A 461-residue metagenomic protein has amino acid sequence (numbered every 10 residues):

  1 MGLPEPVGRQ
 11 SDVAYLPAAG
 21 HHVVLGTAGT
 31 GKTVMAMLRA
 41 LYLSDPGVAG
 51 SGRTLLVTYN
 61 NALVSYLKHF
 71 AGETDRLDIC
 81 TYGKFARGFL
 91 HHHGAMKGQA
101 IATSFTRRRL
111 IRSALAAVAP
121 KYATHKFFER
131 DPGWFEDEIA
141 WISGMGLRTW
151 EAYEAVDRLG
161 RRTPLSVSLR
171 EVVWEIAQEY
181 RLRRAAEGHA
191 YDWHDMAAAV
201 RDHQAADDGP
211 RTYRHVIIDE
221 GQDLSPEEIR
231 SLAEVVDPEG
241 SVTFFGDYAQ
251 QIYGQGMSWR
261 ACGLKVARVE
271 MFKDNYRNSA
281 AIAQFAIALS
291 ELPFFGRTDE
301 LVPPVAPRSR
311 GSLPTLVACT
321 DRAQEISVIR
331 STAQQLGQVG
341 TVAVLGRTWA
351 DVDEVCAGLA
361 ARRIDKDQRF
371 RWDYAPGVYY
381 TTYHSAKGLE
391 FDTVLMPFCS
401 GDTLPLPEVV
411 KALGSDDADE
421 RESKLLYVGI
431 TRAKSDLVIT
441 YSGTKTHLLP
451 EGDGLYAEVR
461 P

Functional and structural regions predicted by a protein language model:
M1-P4, Y122-A123: Short amphipathic alpha-helical boundary/capping segments
L3-G8, D12, H22-A102, S166-L169 (+8 more regions): Conserved helicase motor core of SF1/SF2 NTP-dependent helicases
A95-L169: ATP-hydrolysis module of ASCE/P-loop NTPase motor domains, specifically the Walker B Asp-Glu catalytic pair
E136-M145, E175-L182, T431: Short, hydrophobic/amphipathic alpha-helical patches that form generic packing surfaces within helical domains
